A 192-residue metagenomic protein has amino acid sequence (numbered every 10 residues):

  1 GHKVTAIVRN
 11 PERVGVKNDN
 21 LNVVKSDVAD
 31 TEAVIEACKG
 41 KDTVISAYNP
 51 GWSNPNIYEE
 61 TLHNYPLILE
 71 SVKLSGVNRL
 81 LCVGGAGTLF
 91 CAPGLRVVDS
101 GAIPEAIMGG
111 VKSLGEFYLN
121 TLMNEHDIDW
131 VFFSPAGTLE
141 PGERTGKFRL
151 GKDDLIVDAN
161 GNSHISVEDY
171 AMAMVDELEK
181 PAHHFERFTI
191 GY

Functional and structural regions predicted by a protein language model:
G1-H2, A6-V14, T31, P55 (+2 more regions): Oxidoreductase cofactor-interface core, primarily capturing Rossmann-like NAD(P)-dependent enzymes
E12-L74, A182: NAD(P)H-binding glycine-rich loop region in Rossmannoid oxidoreductase-like domains and their noncatalytic homologs
S46-A47, L81-V83: Short beta-strand segments at enzyme active-site cores
